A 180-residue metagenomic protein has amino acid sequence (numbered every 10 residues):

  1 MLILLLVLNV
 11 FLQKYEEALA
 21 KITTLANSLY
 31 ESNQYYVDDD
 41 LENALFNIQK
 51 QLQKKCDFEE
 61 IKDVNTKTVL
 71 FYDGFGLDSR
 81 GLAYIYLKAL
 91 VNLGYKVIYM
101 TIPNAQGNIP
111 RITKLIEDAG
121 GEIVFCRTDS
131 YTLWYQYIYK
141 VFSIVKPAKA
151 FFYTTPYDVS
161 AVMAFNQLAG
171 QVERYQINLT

Functional and structural regions predicted by a protein language model:
L2-E122: N-terminal subdomain of nucleotide-sugar transferases
K54-K55, R127-K149: An amphipathic, basic-hydrophobic alpha-helix
L70-Y72, K140-D158: Short N-terminal targeting/anchoring amphipathic segment
G74, T154-T155, I177-T180: Histidine-centered beta-alpha loop that forms part of the nucleotide-sugar donor binding/catalytic region in diverse
S79-R80, I109, Y135, D158-V162: Short, well-ordered alpha-helical microsegments
Y84-Y86, Y137-I138, A161-N166: A short acidic, amphipathic alpha-helical/loop segment
Y153-V159, A164-G170: Functional cleft and adjacent loop/helix regions within the main domain that mediate ligand binding or catalysis
N166-T180: Active-site proximal beta-strand in glycosyltransferases
